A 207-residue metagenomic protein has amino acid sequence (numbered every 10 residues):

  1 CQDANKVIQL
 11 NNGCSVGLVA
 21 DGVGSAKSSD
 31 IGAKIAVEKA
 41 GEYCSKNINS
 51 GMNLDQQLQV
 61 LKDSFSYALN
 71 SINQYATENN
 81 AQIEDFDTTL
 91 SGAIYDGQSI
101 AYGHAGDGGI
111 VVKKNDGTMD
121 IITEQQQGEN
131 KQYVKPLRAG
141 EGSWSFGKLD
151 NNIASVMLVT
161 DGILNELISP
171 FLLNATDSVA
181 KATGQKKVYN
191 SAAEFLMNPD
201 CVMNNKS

Functional and structural regions predicted by a protein language model:
C1-A4, Y67-Q74, E78, M119-Q126: Short glycine- and acidic-rich boundary segments immediately preceding or forming the N-terminal edge of structured
C1-E42, G108-I110, R138-G147: N-terminal entry segment of metal-dependent catalytic domains or homologous docking segments
C1-Q9, I83-G97, A101, Q125-S169: Acidic loop->beta-strand submotif enriched in PP2C/PPM serine/threonine phosphatases
D21-G22, D107-G108, M157-I163: DG-centered beta-turn motif at the end of beta-strands
V37-I48, A180: Short amphipathic alpha-helical signal-transduction/dimerization elements
M52-V111, S145-D150: Catalytic core of PPM/PP2C metal-dependent serine/threonine phosphatase domains
G106-I110, D116-G128, S169-T183: Short, surface-exposed, charged loop/turn segments at secondary-structure junctions
S145-S207: C-terminal catalytic subdomain
